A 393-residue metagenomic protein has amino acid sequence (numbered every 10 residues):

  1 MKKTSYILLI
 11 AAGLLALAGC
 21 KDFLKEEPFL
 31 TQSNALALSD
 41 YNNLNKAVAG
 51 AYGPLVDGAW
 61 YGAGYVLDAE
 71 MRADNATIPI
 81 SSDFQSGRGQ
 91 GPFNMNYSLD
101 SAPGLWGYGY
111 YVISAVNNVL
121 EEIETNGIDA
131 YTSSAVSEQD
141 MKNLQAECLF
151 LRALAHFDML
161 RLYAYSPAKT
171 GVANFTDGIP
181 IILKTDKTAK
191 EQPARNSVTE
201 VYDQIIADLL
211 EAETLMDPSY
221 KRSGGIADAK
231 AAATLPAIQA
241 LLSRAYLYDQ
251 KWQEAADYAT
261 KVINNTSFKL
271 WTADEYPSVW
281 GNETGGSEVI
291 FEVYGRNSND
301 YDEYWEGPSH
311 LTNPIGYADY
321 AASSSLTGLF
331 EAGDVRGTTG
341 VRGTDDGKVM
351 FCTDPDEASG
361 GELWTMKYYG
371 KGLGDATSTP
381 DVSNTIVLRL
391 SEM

Functional and structural regions predicted by a protein language model:
M1-C20: Sec-dependent bacterial lipoprotein signal peptides
C20-R72, A259, S278, G316 (+3 more regions): Membrane-proximal, proline-rich intrinsically disordered regions
N34-A35, G62-D83, T132-V136, Y163-I179 (+1 more regions): Short, surface-exposed recognition loops and adjoining beta-strand edges that mediate ligand/DNA contacts, enriched
V48, I113-V116, Y202, L209 (+1 more regions): Inward-facing hydrophobic residues that define packing positions of alpha-helical scaffold repeats
G53-D57, N117-I128, A153-A164, D186 (+3 more regions): Sec-exported extracytoplasmic/periplasmic mature domains
Q85-Y163, N196, T214-M216, D375-I386 (+1 more regions): Conserved, well-structured interaction surfaces
K261-N264, F268-M393: Elongated scaffold/linker segments in the mid-to-C-terminal portions of large proteins
